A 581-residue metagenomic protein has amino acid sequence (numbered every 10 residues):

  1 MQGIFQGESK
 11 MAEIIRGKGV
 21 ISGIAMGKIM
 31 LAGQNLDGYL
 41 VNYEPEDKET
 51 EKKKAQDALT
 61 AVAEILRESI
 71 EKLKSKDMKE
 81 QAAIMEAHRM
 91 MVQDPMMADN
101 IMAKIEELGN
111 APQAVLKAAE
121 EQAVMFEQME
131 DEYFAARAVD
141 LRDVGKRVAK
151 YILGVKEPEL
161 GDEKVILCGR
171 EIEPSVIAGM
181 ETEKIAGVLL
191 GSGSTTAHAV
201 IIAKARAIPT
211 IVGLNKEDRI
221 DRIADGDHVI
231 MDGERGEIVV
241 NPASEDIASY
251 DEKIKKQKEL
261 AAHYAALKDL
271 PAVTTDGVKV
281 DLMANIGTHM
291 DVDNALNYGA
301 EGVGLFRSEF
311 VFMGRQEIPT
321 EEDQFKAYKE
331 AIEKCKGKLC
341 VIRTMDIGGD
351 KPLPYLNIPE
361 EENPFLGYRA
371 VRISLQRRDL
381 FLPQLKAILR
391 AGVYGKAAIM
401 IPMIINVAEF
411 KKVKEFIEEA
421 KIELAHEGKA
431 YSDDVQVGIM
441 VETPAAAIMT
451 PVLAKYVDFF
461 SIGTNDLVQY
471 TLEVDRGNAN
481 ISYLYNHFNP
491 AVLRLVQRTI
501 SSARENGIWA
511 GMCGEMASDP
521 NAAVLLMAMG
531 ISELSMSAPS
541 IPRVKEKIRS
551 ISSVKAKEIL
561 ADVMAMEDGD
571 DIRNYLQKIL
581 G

Functional and structural regions predicted by a protein language model:
Q2-G38, E159-N297: Acidic, glycine-rich flexible loop/linker segments
F5-L153: Conserved, well-structured core domains of diverse proteins
K48, K52, L59, A63 (+21 more regions): Alpha-helix initiation and N-capping motif
T50-K53, D57, A83, M96 (+22 more regions): Conserved active-site and cofactor/substrate-binding residues in soluble primary-metabolism enzymes
Q56-L59, A63, I201-K204, L296 (+2 more regions): Residues within alpha-helical segments
V62-K76, P95-A98, L108-P112, F126-A136 (+13 more regions): Short secondary-structure junctions and interdomain/linker hinges
A123-G161, I230-I254, L453-L484: N-terminal-biased segments
A261-G581: Conserved alpha/beta-domain cores
